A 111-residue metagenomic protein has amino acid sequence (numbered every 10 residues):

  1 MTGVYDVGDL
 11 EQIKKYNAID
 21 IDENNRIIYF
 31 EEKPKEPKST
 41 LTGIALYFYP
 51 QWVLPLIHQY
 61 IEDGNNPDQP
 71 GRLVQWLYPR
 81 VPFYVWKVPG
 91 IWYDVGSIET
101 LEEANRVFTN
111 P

Functional and structural regions predicted by a protein language model:
M1-A18: Short beta-strand-to-loop element that shapes/binds the nucleotide-sugar donor at the catalytic cleft/hinge
E23-D94, I98-P111: Catalytic-core segments of class I nucleotidyltransferases/pyrophosphorylases that form NMP-activated intermediates
